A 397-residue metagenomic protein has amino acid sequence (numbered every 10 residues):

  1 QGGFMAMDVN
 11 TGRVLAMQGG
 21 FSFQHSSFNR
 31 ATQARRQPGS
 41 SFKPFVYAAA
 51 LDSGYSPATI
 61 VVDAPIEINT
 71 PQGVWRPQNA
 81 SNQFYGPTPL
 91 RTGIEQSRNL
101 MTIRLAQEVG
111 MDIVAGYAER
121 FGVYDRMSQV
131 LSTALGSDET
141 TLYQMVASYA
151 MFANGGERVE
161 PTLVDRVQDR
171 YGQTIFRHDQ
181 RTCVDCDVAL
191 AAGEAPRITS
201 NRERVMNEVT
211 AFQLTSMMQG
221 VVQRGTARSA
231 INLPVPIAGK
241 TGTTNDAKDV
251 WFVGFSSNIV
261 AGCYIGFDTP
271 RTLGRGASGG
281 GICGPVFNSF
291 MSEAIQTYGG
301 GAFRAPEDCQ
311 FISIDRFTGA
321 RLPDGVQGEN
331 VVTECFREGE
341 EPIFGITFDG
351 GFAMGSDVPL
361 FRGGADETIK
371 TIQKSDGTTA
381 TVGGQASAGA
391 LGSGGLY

Functional and structural regions predicted by a protein language model:
Q1-R36, S40-P44, A48, S53-T59 (+5 more regions): Periplasmic/cell-envelope proteins involved in peptidoglycan metabolism and beta-lactam response
G3-A6, L15-M17, T59-I60, T92 (+8 more regions): Structural recognition of the beta-strand scaffold that forms the well-ordered cores of secreted hydrolase catalytic
V9-V14, P44-D52, D138-L163, V209-M218 (+2 more regions): Active-site-proximal alpha-helical segments within enzyme catalytic domains
S22, R35-S41, Y55, F84-T88 (+7 more regions): Soluble non-cytosolic domains of exported or imported proteins
Q33-P87, V159-R181, A305: Short, glycine/proline-biased beta-turn/loop segments that scaffold the active-site neighborhood
T59, P65, N69, W75 (+3 more regions): Soluble, non-transmembrane domains of envelope/secretory-pathway proteins that act on or interact with carbohydrate
V61-I66, T70, Q78-N154, T162: Active-site-adjacent helix/loop patches that line small-molecule binding or acyl-intermediate pockets
Q72, R76, D138-P236, T241 (+1 more regions): A conserved catalytic-loop motif detector
